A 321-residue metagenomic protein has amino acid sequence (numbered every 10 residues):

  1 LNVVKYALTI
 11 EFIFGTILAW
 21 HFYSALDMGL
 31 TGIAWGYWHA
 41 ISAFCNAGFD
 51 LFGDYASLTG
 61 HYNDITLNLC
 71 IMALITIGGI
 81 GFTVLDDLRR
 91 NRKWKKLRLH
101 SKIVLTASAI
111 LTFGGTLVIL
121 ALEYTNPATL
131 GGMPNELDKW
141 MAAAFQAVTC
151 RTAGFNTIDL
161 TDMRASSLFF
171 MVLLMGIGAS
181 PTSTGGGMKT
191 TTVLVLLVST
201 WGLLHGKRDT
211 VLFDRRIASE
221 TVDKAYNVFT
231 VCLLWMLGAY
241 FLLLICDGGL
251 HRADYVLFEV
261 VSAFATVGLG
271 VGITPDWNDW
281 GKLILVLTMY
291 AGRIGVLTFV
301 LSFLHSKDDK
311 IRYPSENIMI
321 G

Functional and structural regions predicted by a protein language model:
L1-G321: Membrane-proximal intracellular helices of multi-pass ion channels
